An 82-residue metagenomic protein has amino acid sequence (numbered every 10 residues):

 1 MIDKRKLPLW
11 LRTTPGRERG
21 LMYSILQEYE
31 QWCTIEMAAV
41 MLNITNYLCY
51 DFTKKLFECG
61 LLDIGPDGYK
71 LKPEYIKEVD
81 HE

Functional and structural regions predicted by a protein language model:
M1-Y23: Short alpha-helical segments that sit at the start of domains
L11-T14, Q31-T34, L48-D51: Short glycine/proline-centered loop/turn elements that form peptide/ligand docking sites
Y29-M41: Short acidic, hydrophobic short linear motifs in intrinsically disordered regions
I44-F57: Short amphipathic alpha-helical interaction segments
F57-G68: A short, conserved structural fragment
I76-E82: Short, amphipathic alpha-helical interaction segments positioned at domain boundaries
